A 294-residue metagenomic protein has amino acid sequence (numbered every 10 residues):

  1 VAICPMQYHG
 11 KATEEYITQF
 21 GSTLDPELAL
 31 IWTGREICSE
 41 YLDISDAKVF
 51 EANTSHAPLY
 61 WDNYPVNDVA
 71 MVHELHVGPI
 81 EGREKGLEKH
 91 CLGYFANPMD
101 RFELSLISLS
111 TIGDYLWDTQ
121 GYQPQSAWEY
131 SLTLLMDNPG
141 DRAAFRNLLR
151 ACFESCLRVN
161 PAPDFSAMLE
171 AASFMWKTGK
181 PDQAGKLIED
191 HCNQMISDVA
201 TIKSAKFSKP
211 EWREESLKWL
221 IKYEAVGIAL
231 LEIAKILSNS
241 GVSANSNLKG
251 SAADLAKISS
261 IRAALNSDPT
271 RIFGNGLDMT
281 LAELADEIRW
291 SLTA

Functional and structural regions predicted by a protein language model:
V1-E129: Catalytic-core regions of glycoside hydrolase
P124-A294: C-terminal functional modules
